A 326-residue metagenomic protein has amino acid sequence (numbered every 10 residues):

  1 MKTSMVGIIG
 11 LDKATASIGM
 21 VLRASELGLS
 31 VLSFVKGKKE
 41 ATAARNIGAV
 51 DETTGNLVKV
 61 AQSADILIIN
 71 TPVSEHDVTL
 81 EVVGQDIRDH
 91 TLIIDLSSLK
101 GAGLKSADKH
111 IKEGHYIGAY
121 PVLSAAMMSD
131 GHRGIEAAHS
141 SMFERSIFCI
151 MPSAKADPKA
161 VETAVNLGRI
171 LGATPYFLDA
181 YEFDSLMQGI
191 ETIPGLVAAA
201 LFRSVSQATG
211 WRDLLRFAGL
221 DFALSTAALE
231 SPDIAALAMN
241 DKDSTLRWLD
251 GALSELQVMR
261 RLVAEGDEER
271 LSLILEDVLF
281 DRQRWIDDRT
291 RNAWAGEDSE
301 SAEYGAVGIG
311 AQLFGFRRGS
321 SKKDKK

Functional and structural regions predicted by a protein language model:
M1-Q62: NAD(P)+-binding Rossmann beta1-loop-alpha1 motif at the extreme N-terminus of oxidoreductases
K2-M5, H90, R145: Phosphate-coordination loops involved in phosphoryl transfer and adenosine-cofactor binding
L57-I94, S98, C149: Rossmann-like NAD(P)-binding element
T79-H132: Rossmann-like NAD(P)(H) cofactor-binding subdomain of soluble oxidoreductases
K109-T174, M187: Rossmann-fold dinucleotide-binding core
L178-R216: Anionic-ligand binding region
W211-R282: Interdomain hinge/lid region at the active-site interface of Rossmann-like NAD(P)-dependent oxidoreductases
K242, L256, R260-K326: NAD(P)-dependent dehydrogenase/reductase Rossmann-like domain
